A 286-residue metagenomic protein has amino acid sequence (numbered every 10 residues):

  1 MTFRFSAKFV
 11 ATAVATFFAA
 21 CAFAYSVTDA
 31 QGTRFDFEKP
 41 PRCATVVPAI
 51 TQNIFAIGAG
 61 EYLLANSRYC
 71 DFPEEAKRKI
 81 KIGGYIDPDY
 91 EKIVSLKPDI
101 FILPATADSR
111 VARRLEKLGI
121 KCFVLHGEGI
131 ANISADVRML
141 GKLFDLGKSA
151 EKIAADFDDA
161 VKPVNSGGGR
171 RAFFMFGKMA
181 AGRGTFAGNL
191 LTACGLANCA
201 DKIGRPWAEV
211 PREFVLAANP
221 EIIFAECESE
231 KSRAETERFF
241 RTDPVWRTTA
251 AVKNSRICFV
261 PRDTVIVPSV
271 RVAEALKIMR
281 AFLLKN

Functional and structural regions predicted by a protein language model:
F3, A15, C21-T51, G147-A172 (+1 more regions): Bacterial Sec-exported substrate-binding components of ABC uptake systems
T28, N132-K142, E151, K162 (+1 more regions): Structured C-terminal subdomain patch of bacterial secreted/periplasmic proteins
T28-A30, I82-E91, I203-R212: Short helix-initiation/N-cap motifs at beta->coil->alpha
R42-T106, L196-C199: A short, structured surface patch at a secondary-structure boundary
S67, F186-W207, C227, F259: His/Asp/Glu-enriched short active-site or ligand-binding loop at hydrolase and phosphoryl-transfer sites
Y69-E75, D108-M139: Flexible loop/hinge segments that line or gate small-molecule binding clefts
Y90-K97, L118, V210-N219: Short helices/loops that flank or line small-molecule/ion binding pockets
H126-M139, R171-F186, A234: Extracytoplasmic ligand-binding site segments that recognize negatively charged/polar headgroups
